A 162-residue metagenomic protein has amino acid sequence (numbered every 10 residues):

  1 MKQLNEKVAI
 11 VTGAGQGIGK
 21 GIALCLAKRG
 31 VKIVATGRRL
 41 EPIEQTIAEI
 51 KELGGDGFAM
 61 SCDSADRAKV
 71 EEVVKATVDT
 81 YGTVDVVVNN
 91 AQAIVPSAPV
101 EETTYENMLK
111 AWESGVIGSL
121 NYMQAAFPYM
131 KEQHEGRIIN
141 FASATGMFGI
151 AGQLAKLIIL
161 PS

Functional and structural regions predicted by a protein language model:
G15-G17: Conserved glycine-rich cofactor-binding loop
V31-E44: Conserved glycine-rich Rossmann-like NAD(P)H-binding loop of the short-chain dehydrogenase/reductase
S61-V73, Y105: The beta1-alpha1 cofactor-binding region of Rossmann-like NAD(H)/NADP(H)-dependent oxidoreductases
A91-P96: Conserved NAD(P)H cofactor-binding loop of Rossmann-fold oxidoreductase domains
E101-L120, E135, I139, I159: Catalytic Tyr-X3-Lys loop
T103, G149-I158: Active-site loop-to-helix junction immediately N-terminal to the catalytic Tyr of the SDR YXXXK motif in Rossmann-fold
M123-Q124: A short, exposed helix-loop element centered on a Lys and neighboring polar residues
S143: Residue(s) in the substrate-gating loop at a strand-loop-helix junction that position the organic substrate next
